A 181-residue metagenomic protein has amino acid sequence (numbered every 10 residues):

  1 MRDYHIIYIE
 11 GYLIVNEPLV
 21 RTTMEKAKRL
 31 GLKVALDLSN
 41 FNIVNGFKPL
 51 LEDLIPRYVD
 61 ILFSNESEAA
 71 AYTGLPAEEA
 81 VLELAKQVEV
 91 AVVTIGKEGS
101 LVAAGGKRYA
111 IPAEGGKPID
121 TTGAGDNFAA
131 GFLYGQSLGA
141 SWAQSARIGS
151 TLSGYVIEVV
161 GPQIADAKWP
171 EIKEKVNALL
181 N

Functional and structural regions predicted by a protein language model:
M1-P18: Conserved phosphate-binding/catalytic loop of the ribokinase/pfkB sugar-kinase fold
I9-E10, D37-L38, G131: Thr-Gly-centered strand-to-loop micro-motif
N16, I43-V44, K117, A165: Alpha-helix N-cap/loop-to-helix initiation residues
N16-E17, Y72, L101, D166: Glycine/Thr-rich phosphate-binding loops of Rossmann-like dinucleotide-binding domains
E17, E66-S67, D126: Alpha-helix N-cap/helix-start capping motif
M24, K28-K33, L38-A110: Conserved phosphate/ATP/ADP-binding segment of small-molecule kinases
P49, A77-N181: Conserved phosphate-binding/catalytic region of the ribokinase-like
